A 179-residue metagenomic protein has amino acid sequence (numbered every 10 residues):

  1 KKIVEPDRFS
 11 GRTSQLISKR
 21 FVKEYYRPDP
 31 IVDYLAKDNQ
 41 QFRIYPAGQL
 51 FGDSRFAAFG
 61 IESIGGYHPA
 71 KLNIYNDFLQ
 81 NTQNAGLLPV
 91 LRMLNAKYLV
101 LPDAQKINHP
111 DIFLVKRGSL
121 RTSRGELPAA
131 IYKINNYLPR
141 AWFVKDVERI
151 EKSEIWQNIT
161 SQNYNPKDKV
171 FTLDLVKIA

Functional and structural regions predicted by a protein language model:
K1-G66, N84, Y132: Extracytoplasmic
S14, P69-K71, F78: Generic signal for short, ordered secondary-structure residues within or immediately flanking folded domains
R20, N73-L88: Aromatic/His-enriched, Gly/Pro-containing loop or helix-boundary segments that lie immediately adjacent to catalytic
Y34-A36, G66-P69, P89-A179: Flexible, solvent-exposed extracytoplasmic
